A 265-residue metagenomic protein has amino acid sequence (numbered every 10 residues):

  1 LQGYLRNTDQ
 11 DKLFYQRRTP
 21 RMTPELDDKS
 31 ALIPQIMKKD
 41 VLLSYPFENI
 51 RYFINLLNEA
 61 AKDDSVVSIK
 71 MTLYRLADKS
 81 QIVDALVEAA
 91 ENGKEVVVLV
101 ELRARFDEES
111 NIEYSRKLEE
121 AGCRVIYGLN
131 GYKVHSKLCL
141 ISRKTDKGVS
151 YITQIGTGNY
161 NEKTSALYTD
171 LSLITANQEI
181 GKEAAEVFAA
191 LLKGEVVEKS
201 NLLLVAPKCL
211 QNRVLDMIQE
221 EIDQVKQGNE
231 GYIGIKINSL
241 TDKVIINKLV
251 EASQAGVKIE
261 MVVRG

Functional and structural regions predicted by a protein language model:
L1-I233, E251-A255, G265: N-terminal localization/anchoring segments of enzymes in phospholipid and broader phosphate metabolism
G122, L240-L249: Flexible, glycine/threonine-enriched loop-and-boundary segments that flank and lead into catalytic domains of large
I235-I237: Short, flexible helix-loop junctions that flank or precede catalytic/ligand sites
K258-V262: Hydrophobic alpha/beta core scaffold segments
